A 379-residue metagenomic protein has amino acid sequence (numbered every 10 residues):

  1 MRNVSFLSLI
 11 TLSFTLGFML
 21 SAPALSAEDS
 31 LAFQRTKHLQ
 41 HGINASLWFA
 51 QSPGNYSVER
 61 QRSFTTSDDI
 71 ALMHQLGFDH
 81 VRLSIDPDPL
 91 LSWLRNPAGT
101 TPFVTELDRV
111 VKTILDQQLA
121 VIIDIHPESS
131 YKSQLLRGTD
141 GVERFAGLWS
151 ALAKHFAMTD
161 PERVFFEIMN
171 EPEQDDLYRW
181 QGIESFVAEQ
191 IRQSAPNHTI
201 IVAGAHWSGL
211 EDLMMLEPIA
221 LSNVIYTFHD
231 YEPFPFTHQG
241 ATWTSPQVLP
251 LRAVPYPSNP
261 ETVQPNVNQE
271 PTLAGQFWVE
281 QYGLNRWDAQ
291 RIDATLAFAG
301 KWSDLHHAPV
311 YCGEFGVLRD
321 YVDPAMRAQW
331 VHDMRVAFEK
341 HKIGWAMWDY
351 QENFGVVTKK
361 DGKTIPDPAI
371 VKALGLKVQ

Functional and structural regions predicted by a protein language model:
M1-S5: Positively charged n-region of N-terminal signal peptides that target proteins for export
S8-M19: Bacterial N-terminal signal peptides
A24-A27: Boundary at the C-terminal end of the N-terminal hydrophobic targeting segment
D29-F33, E143-R286, D293, A297-V317 (+2 more regions): Active-site region of glycoside hydrolase catalytic domains
S30-T199, G204-D212, L221-N223, F354 (+2 more regions): Active-site mouth of glycoside hydrolases
A45-T65, L91-G99, L136-R137, P235-P260 (+1 more regions): Acidic/histidine-rich helix-loop elements that form or flank divalent-metal/phosphate-binding sites at the catalytic
V121-I123, V310, W345: Hydrophobic beta-strand scaffold residues
D320-Q379: Aromatic-rich peripheral "rim/lid" segments of glycoside hydrolase catalytic domains that contact and position glycan
